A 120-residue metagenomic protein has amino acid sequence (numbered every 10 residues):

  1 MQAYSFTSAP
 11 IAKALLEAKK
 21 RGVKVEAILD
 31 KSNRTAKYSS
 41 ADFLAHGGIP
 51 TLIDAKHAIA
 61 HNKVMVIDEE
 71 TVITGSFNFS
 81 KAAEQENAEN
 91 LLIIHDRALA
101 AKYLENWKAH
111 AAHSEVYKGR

Functional and structural regions predicted by a protein language model:
M1-P50: Primarily the HKD phosphodiesterase
M1-Y4, V64, Y103: Short, structured motif recognition centered on aromatic/hydrophobic residues
S5-A9, K31-T35, H57-A60, T71-V72 (+2 more regions): Solvent-exposed loop/turn segments at secondary-structure junctions within structured extracellular/periplasmic domains
K20, L44-A45, A58-A60, M65-D68 (+1 more regions): Extracellular/periplasmic catalytic domains that process cell-envelope and extracellular macromolecules
E26, K63-M65, L91: Residues embedded in well-ordered beta-strands
L52-D54: General small-molecule cofactor/ligand-binding pocket signal
K56-H57, R120: Short catalytic/ligand-gating loop segments at beta-alpha or beta-beta junctions within enzyme catalytic domains
I67, T71-R120: Signature of lipid phosphatidyltransferase scaffolds
